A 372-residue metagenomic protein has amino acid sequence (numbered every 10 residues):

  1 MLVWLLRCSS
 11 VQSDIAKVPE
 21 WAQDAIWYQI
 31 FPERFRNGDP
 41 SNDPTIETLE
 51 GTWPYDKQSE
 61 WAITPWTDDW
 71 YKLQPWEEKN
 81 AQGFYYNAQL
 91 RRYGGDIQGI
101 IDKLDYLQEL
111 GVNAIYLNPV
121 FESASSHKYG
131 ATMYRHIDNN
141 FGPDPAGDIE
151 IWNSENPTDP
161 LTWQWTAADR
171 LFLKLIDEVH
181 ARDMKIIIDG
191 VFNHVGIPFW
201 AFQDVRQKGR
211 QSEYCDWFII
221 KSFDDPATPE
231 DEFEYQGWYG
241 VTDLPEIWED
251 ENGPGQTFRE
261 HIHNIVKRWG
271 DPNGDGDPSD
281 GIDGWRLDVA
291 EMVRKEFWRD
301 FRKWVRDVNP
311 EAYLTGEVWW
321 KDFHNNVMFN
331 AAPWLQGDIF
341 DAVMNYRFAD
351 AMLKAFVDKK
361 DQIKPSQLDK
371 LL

Functional and structural regions predicted by a protein language model:
V11-K185, N193, Q256: N-terminal structural segment of carbohydrate-active enzymes
P19, Q23, D39-I63, S123-P143 (+3 more regions): Aromatic- and acidic-residue-enriched segments that line the glycan-binding/catalytic groove of carbohydrate-active
Y71-E78, Y235-Q256: Long, low-complexity, polar/charged, intrinsically disordered or flexibly structured peripheral segments
L104-L110, A114, A168-R182, W200-K221 (+2 more regions): An active-site-proximal structural segment forming one wall of the substrate-binding cleft that immediately precedes
I176-M184, H194, F202-G209, N264-I265 (+1 more regions): Active-site-proximal helices and loops of the catalytic beta/alpha 8
